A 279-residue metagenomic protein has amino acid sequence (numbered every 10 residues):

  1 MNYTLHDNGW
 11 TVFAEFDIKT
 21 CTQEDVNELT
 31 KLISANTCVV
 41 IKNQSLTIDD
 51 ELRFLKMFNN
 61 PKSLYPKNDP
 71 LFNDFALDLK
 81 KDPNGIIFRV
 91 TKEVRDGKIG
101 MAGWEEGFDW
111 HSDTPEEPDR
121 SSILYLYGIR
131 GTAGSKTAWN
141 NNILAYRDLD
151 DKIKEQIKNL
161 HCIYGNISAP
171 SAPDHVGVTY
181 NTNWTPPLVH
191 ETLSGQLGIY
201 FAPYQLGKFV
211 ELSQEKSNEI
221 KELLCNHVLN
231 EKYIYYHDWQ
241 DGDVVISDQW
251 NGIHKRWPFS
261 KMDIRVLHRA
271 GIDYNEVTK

Functional and structural regions predicted by a protein language model:
N2-I246, W250-K279: Fe(II)/2-oxoglutarate oxygenase catalytic core
